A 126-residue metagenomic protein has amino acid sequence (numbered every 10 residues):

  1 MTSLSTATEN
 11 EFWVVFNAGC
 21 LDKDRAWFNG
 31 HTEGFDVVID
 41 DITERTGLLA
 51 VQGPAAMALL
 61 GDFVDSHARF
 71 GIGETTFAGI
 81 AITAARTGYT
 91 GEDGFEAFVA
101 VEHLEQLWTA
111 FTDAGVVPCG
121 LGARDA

Functional and structural regions predicted by a protein language model:
M1-A126: Basic, glycine/lysine-rich polyanion-binding surfaces/domains
